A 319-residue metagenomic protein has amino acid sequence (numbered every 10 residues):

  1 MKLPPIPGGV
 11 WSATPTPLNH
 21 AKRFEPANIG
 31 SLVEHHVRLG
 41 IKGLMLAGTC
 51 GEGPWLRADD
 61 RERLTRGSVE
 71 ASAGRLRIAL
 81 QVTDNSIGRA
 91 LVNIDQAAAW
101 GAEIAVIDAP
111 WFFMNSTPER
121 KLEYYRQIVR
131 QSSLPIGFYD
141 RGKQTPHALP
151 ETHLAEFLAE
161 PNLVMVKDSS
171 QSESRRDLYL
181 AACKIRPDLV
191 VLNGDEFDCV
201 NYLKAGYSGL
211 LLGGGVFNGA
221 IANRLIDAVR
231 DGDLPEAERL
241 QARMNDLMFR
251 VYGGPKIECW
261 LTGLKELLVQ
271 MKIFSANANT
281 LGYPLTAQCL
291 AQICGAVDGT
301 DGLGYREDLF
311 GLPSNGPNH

Functional and structural regions predicted by a protein language model:
K2, I6, G213-F217, K256: A generic short alpha-helical patch detector that favors 3-5-residue windows in or near N-terminal regions
K2-A148, E307-D308: Active-site beta->alpha loop and helix N-cap motifs at the rims of alpha/beta catalytic domains
I6, W11-P15, L39, Y207 (+1 more regions): C-terminal alpha-helical cap/extension of soluble enzyme domains
P26, G30-V33, E151, L290-V297: Short, amphipathic alpha-helical "lid/cap" segments that border enzyme active or binding sites
I29, T65, A90, Y125 (+4 more regions): A general structural signal for well-ordered alpha-helical segments in protein cores
A99-A105, Q131-L134, A155-M165, Y202 (+1 more regions): Structural recognition of alpha->loop->beta junctions
Q127, G142-Y252: Catalytic alpha/beta core domains of metabolic enzymes, predominantly
